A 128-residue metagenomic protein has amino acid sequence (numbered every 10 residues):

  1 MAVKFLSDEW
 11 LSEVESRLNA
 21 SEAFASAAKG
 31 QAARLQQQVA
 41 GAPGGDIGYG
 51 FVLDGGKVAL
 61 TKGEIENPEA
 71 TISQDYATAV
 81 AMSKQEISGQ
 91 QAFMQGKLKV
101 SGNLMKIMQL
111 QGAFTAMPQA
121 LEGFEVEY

Functional and structural regions predicted by a protein language model:
M1-Y128: Feature captures hydrophobic
